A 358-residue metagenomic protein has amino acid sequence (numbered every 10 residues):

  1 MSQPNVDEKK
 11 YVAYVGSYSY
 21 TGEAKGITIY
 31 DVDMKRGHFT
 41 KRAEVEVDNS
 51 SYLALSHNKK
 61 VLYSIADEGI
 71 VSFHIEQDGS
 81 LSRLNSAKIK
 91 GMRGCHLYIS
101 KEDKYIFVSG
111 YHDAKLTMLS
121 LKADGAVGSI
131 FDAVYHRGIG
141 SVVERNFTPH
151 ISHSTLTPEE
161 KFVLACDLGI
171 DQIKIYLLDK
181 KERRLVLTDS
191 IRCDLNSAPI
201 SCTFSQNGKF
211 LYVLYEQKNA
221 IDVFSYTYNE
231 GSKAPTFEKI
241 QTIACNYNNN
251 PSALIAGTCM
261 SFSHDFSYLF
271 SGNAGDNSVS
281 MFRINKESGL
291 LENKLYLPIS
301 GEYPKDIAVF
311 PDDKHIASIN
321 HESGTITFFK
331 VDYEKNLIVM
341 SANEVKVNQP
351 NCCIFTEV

Functional and structural regions predicted by a protein language model:
D7-K9, L55-K59, K101-D103, P158-E159 (+4 more regions): Residue-level detector of Asp-centered blade-edge/turn motifs that repeat once per structural unit in beta-propeller
Y18-Y20, I65-D67, Y111, L121 (+7 more regions): Short loop/turn segments immediately following the C-termini of beta-strands
Y30-G37, F73-S80, M118-G128, Y176-R184 (+3 more regions): Short loop/turn segments immediately following beta-strands, especially the blade-tip and inter-blade linker loops
L81-H153: Asp-box/WD-like beta-propeller blade repeats and closely related beta-sheet repeat scaffolds
F131-N146, E238-S252, V345-V358: Surface-exposed loop and turn segments in beta-propeller and other repeat-based domains that flank or scaffold
I255-S288, K294-S318: Loop/turn-rich, solvent-exposed surfaces of beta-rich toroidal or solenoidal domains
